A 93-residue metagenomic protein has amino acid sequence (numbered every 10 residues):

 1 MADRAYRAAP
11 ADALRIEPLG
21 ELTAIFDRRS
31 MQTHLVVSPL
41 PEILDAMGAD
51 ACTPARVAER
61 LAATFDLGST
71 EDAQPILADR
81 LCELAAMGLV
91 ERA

Functional and structural regions predicted by a protein language model:
M1-D45, A93: Acidic, low-complexity/disordered tracts enriched in E/D and polar residues
Q32-A93: Long, charge-rich, low-complexity alpha-helical segments
